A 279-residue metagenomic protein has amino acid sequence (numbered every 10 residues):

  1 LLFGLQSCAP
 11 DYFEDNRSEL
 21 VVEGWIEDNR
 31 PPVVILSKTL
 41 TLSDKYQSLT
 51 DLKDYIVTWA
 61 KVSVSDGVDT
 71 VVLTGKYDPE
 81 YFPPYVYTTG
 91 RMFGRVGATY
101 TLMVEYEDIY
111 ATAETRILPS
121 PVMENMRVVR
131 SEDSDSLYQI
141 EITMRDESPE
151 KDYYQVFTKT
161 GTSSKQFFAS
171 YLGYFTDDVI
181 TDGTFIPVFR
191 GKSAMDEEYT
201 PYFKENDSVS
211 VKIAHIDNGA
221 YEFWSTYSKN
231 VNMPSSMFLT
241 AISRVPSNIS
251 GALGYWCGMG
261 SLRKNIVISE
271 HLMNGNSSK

Functional and structural regions predicted by a protein language model:
L1-Q6: Sec-dependent bacterial lipoprotein signal peptides
C8-K279: A sequence/structural signal for flexible, mid-protein segments enriched in small/helix-disrupting residues
